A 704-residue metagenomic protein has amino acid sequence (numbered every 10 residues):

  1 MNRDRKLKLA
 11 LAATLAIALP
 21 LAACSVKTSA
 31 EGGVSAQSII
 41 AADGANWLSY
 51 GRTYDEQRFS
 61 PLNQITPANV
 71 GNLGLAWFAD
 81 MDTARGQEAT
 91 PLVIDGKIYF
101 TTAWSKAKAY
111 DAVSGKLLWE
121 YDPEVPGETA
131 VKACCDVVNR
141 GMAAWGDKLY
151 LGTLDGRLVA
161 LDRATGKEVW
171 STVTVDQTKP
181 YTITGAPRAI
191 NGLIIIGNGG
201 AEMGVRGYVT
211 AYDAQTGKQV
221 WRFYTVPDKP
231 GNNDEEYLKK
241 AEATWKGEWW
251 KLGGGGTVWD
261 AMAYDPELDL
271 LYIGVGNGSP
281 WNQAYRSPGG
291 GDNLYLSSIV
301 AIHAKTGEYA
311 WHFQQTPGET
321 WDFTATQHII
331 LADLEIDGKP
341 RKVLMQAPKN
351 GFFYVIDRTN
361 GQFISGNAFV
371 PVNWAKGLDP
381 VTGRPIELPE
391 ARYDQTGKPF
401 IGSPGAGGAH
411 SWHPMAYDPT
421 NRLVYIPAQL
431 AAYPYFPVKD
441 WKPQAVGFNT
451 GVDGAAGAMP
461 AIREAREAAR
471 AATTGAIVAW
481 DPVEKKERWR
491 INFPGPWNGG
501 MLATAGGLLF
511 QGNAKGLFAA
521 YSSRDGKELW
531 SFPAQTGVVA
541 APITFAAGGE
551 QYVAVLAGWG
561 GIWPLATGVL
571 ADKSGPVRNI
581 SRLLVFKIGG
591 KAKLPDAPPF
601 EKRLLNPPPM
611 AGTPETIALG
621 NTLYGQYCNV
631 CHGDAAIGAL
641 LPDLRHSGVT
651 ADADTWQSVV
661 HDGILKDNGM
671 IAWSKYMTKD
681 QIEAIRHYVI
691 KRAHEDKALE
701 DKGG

Functional and structural regions predicted by a protein language model:
N2-L11: Bacterial N-terminal signal peptides that target proteins for export
P20-A23: C-terminal motif of bacterial Sec signal peptides marking the signal peptidase cleavage site
S25-K27: Bacterial signal peptide processing site
G32-T83, T90-V93, K116, G361 (+2 more regions): Mature N-terminal segment immediately following signal peptide/propeptide cleavage in secreted/periplasmic
V34-S35, P599-L623, G704: Electrostatic cytochrome c docking/interface patches
G44-G51, A84-K106, V131-R157, T182-M203 (+9 more regions): Repeat-blade elements of multi-bladed beta-propeller folds
W47, L270, G512, V555-G561 (+5 more regions): Extracytoplasmic electron-transfer domains, predominantly the class I c-type cytochrome c fold
N69-A79, A107-A133, W145, R157-T178 (+9 more regions): Extracytoplasmic/lumenal domain signature
